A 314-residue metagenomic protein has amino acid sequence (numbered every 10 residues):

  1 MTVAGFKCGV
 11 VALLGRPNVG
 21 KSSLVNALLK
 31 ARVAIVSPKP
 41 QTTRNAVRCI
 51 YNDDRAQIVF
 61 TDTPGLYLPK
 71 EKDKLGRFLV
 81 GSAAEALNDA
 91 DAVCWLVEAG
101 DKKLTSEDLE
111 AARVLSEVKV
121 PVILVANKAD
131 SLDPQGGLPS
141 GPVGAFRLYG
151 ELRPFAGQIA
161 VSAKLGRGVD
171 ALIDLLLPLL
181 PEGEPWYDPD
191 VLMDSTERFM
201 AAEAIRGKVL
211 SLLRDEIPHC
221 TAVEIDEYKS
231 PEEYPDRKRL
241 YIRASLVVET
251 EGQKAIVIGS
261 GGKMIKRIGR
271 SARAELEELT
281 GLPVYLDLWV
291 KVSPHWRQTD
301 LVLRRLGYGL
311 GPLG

Functional and structural regions predicted by a protein language model:
M1-A92, V97: Conserved G1/Walker A P-loop phosphate-binding module
A12, N26, N45, C49 (+13 more regions): Solvent-exposed alpha-helical segments within well-ordered globular domains of core cellular machineries
G20, G168, M264: Conserved glycine(s) of the Walker
A31, I50, D54, L66 (+10 more regions): Conserved, well-folded catalytic cores of nucleic-acid-processing and energy-transducing macromolecular machines
Y67-K70, K102-T105, L132-P139, R167-A171 (+2 more regions): Switch/connector loops and helix/strand junctions flanking conserved nucleotide-binding motifs in nucleotide-processing
L87-E110, K119-S140, K164-G166: Conserved Switch II/interswitch segment of TRAFAC-class P-loop GTPases
V120-I123, D130-E197: Canonical P-loop GTPase G-domain recognition
E197-G314: P-loop NTP-binding site
